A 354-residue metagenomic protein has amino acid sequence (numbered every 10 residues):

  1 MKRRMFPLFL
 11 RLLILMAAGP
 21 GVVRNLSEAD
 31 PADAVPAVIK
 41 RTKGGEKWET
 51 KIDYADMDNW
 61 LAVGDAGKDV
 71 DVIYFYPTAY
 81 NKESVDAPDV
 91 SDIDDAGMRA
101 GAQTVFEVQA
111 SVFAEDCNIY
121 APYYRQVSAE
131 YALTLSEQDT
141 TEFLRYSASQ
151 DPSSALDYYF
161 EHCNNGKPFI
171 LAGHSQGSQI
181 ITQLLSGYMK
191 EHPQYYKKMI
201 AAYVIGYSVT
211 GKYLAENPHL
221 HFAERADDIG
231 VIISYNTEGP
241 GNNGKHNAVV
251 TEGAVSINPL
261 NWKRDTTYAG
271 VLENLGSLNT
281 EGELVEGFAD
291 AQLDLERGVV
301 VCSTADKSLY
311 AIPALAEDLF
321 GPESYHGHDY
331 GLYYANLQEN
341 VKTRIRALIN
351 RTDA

Functional and structural regions predicted by a protein language model:
M1-R11, L348: N-terminal Sec-pathway targeting helices
K2-F6, G19-E107, S111-V112: Flexible, membrane-associating and regulatory peripheral segments of lipid-active enzymes
L10-G19: Hydrophobic membrane-insertion alpha-helices, especially the h-region of bacterial N-terminal signal peptides
G21, Q150-N165, G187-Y334, Q338-A347 (+1 more regions): Surface cap/lid and interfacial helix-loop subdomains adjacent to catalytic sites that gate substrate access
R24, R41-T42, Y76-K167, L309-G331 (+1 more regions): Active-site catalytic motif of lipid deacylating hydrolases and related acyltransferases
K68-V70, E115-I119, N165-P168, Y196-I200: Loop/turn elements at helix/coil->beta-strand transitions in domains of secreted/extracellular proteins
D71-I73, Y120-Y123, I200-Y203, I233: Hydrophobic/aromatic beta-strand patches that form the interior of the parallel beta-sheet core in alpha/beta enzyme
G173-G177, I181: Gly/Ala-rich beta-loop-alpha elbow adjacent to hydrolase catalytic centers
